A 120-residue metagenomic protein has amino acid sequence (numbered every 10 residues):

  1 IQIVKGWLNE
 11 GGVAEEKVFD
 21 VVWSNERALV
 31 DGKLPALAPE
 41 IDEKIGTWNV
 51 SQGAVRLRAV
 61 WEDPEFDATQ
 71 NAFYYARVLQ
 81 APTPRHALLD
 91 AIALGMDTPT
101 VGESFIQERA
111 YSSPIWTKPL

Functional and structural regions predicted by a protein language model:
I1-L120: C-terminal functional module detector
